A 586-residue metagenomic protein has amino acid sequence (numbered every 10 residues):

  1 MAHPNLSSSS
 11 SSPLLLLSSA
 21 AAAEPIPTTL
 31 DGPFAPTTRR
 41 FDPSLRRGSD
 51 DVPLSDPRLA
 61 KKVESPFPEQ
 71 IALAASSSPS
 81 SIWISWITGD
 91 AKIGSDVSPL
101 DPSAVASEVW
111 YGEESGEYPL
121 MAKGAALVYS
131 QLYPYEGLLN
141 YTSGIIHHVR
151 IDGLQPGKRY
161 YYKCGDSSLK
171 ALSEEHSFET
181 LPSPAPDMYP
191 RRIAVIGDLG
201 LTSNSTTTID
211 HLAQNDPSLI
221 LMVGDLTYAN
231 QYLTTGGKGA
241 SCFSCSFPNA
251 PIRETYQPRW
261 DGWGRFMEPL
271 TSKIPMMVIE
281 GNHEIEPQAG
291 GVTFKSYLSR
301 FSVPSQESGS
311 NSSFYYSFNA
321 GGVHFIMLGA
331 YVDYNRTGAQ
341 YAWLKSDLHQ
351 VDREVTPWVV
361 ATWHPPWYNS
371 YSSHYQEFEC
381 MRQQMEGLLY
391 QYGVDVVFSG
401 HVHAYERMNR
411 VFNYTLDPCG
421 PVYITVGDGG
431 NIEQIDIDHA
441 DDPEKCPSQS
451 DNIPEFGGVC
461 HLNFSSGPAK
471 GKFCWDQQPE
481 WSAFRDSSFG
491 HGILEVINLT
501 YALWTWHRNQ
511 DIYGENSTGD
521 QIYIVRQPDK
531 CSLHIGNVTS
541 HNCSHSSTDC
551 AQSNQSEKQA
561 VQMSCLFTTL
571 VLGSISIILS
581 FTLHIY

Functional and structural regions predicted by a protein language model:
A2-L6, P13-L17, A21-E108, E113-P119 (+11 more regions): Metal-dependent phosphoesterase/phosphodiesterase active-site architecture
E64-Q70, S76-W83, T88-I93, E108-Y118 (+4 more regions): N-terminal active-site segment of His-dependent metallophosphoesterases
I151-D152: Hydrophobic core positions of the immunoglobulin-like beta-sandwich fold
A185-M188, Q214, L270, N319 (+1 more regions): Short, flexible hinge/linker loops that cap or flank conserved catalytic cores
Y189, N204-T208, V223, Y256-F266 (+5 more regions): Stable alpha-helical elements in mature extracytoplasmic
P190, P217, K273, V355-W358: A general structural motif
I193-V195, I220-M222, V278-I279, A361 (+1 more regions): Residue-level marker for buried hydrophobic side chains located in beta-strands that build the well-ordered beta-sheet
P217-Y316, A320: Structured core of small recognition/catalytic domains
